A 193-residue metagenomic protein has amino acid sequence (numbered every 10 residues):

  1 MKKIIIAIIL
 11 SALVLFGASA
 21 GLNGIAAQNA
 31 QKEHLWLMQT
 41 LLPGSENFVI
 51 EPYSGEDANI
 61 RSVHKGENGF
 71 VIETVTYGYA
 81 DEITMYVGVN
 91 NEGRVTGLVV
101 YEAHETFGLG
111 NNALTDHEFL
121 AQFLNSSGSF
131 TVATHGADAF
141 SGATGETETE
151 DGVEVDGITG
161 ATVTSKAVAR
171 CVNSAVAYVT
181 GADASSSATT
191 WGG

Functional and structural regions predicted by a protein language model:
M1-G193: Flexible, solvent-exposed loop/hinge segments and secondary-structure transition points
